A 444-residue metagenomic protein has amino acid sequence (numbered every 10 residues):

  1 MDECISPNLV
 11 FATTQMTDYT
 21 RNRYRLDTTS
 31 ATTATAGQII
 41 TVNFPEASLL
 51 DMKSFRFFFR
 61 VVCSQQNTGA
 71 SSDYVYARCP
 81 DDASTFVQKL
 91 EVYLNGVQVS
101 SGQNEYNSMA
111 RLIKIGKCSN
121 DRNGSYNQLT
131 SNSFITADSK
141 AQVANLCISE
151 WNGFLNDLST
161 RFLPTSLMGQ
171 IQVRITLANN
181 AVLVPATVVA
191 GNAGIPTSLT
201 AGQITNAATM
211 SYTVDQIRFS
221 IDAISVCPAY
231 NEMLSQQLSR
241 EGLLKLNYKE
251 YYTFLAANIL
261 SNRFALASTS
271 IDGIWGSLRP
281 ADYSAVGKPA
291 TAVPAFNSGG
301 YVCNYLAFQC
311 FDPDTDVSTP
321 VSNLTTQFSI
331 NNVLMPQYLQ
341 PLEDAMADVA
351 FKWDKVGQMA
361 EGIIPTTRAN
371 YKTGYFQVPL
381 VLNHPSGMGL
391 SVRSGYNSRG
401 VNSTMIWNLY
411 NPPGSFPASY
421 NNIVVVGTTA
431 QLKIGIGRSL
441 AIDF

Functional and structural regions predicted by a protein language model:
M1-F444: Short, low-complexity Pro/Thr/Gly
